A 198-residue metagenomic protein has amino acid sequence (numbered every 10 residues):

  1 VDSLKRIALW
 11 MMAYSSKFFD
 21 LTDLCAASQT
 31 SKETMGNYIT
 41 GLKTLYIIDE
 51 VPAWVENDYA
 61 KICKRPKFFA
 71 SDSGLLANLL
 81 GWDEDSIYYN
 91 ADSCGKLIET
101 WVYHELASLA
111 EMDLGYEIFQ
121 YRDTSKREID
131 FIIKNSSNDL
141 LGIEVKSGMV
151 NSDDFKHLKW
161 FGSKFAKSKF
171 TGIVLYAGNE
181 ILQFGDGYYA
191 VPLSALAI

Functional and structural regions predicted by a protein language model:
V1-L140: Accessory nucleic acid-recognition modules appended to NTPase machines
N78, S152-D153, I181-G185: Switch/connector loops and helix/strand junctions flanking conserved nucleotide-binding motifs in nucleotide-processing
E111-D113, W160-S168: Arginine/glycine-rich "motif VI" loop of SF2 helicases in the C-terminal RecA-like domain
N135-S136, K159-G162, Y189-A190: Short, solvent-exposed amphipathic alpha-helical segments in soluble enzyme and RNA/protein-processing domains
L141-V150: Active-site ExK catalytic segment of metal-dependent nucleases
M149-L158: Active-site-adjacent loop/helix micro-motif of nuclease/hydrolase catalytic cores
F170-Y176: Short, hydrophobic beta-strand segments that form beta-sheet elements in well-ordered domains
A177-I198: Domain-level recognition of nuclease-like catalytic cores that cleave nucleotide substrates
